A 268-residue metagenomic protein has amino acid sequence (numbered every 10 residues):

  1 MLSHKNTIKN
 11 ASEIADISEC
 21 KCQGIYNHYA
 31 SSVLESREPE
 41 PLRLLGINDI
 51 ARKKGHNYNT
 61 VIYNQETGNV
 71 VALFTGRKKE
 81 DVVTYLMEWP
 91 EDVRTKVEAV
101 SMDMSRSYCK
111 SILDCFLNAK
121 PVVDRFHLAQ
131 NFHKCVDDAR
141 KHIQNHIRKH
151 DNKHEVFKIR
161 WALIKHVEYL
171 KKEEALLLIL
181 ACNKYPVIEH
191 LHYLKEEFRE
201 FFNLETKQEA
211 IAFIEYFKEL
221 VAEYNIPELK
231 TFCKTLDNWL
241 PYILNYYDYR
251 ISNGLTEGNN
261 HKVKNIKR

Functional and structural regions predicted by a protein language model:
M1-H56, T95-V97, K110, I243-L244: Short, positively charged, Gly/Tyr-enriched micro-motifs that form contact patches at catalytic or ligand/partner
S18, Y29-V33, M104, A119 (+1 more regions): The DNA-recognition helices of helix-turn-helix-type DNA-binding domains
G24, V71-V93, A99: Active-site beta-loop-alpha junctions of metal-dependent nucleic acid enzymes, especially the RNase H-like/DDE
G46, S101, V122: Generic enzyme active-site microenvironment
K54-H56, T60, N64-G68, T75 (+3 more regions): Acidic/histidine-rich catalytic cores and adjacent linkers of DNA breakage/strand-transfer/modification proteins
T60, H133-N145: Short, surface-exposed amphipathic charged segments that create phosphate/polyanion-binding patches used for binding
V82-V83, A129-D137: Short, charged, surface-exposed secondary-structure boundary motifs
